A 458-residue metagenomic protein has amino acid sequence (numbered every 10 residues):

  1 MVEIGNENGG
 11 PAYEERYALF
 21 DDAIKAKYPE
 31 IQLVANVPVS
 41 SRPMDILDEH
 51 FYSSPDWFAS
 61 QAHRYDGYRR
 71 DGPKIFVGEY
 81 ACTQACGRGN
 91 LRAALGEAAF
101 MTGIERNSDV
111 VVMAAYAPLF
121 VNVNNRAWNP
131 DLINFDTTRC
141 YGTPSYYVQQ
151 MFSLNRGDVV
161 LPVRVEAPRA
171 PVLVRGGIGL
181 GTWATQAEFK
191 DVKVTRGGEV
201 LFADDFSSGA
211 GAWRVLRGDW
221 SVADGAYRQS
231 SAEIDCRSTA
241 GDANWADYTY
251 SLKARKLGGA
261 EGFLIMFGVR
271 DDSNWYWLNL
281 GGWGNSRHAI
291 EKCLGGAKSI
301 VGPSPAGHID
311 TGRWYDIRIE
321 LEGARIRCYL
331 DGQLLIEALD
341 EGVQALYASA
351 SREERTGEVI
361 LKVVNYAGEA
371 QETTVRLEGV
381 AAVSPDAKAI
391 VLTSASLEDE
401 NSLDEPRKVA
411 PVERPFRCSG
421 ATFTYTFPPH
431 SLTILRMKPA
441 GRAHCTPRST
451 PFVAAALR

Functional and structural regions predicted by a protein language model:
M1-A12, V77: Active-site groove signature of glycoside hydrolases
V2, L47, F189-V194, F206 (+3 more regions): Extracellular beta-strand elements of beta-rich domains used for carbohydrate recognition/degradation or cell-matrix
D21-P38, I46, H50-R156, G368 (+1 more regions): Catalytic-core region of carbohydrate-active enzymes that cleave or remodel glycosidic bonds
M101, N107-S108, A115-Y116, P130-V174 (+4 more regions): Catalytic cores of secreted or luminal carbohydrate-active enzymes
L154, K253-G259, G268-R270, E320-E322 (+2 more regions): Solvent-exposed strand-to-loop "edge" motifs in beta-rich extracellular domains
P162-V165, A170, V174-D219, F452 (+1 more regions): Extracellular carbohydrate-recognition regions
V174, F206-S208, A212-R214, V222-Q229 (+8 more regions): C-terminal beta-sandwich/jelly-roll accessory domains of carbohydrate-active enzymes
S230-S299: Secretory/extracellular carbohydrate-interaction modules and structurally similar beta-sandwich "look-alikes"
